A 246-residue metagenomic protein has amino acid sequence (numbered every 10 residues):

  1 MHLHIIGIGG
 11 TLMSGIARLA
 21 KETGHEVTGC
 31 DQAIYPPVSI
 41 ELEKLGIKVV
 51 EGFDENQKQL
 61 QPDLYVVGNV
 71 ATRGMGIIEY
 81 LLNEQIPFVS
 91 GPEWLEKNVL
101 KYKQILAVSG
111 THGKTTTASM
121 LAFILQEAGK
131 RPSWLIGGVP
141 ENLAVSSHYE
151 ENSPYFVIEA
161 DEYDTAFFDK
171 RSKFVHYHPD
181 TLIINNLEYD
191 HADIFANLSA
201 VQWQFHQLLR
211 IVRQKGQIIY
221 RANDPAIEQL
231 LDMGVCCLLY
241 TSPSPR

Functional and structural regions predicted by a protein language model:
M1-W94, P225: N-terminal leader/targeting and accessory segments in enzymes
M13, N98-V99, S242: Generic hydrophobic, helix-prone segments enriched in Leu/Val/Ile
L19-E22, Q57-K58, N69, R73-A222 (+1 more regions): Phosphate-binding loop of NTP-binding sites
C30, C236-C237: Generic recognition of cysteine residues
Y240-R246: Conserved small/polar residues in nucleotide/adenosyl-binding loops
